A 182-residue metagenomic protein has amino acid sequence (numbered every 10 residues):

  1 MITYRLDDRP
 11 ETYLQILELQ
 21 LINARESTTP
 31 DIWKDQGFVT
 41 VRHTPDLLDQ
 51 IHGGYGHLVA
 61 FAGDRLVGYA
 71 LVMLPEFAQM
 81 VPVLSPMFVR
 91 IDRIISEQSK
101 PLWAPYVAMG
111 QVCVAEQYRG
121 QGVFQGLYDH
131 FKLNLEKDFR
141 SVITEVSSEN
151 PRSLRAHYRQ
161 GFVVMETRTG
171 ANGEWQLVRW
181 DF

Functional and structural regions predicted by a protein language model:
M1-D31: Conserved N-terminal entry element of GNAT/NAT acetyltransferase domains
A24-D46: Conserved GNAT-fold acetyl-CoA-binding loop/helix
P45-V59, P75-P82, A108: A short helix-loop-beta-strand connector motif used in the catalytic cores of GNAT acetyltransferases and, in some
L71-Q111: Conserved acyl-donor/pantetheine-binding loop and adjacent beta-alpha core of acyl/acetyltransferases and related
K100-A104, A115-G126, E149-R152: Conserved glycine-rich acetyl-CoA-binding loop
V107, L135-S147: Conserved GNAT acetyl-CoA-binding A-motif
Q111-V114, R119-L133, Y158-R159: Conserved acetyl-CoA-binding loop-helix of GNAT-fold acetyltransferases
Q125, S148-E166: Conserved active-site alpha-helix within GNAT-family acetyltransferase domains
